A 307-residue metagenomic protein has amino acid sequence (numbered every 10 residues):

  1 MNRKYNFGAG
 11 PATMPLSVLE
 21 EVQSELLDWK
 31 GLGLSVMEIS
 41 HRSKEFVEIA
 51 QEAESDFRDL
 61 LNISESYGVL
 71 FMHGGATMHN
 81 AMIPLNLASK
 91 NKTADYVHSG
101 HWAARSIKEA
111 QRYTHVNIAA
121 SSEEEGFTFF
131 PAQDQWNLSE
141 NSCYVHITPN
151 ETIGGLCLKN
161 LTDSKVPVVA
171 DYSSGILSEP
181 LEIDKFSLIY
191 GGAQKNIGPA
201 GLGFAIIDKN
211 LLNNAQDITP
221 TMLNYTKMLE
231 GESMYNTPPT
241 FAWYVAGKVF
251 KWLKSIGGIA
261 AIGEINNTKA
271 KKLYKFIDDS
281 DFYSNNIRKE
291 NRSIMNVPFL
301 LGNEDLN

Functional and structural regions predicted by a protein language model:
M1-S40: N-terminal "arm"/small-domain region of PLP-dependent enzymes with the aminotransferase-like
G10, A110, S121-I176: Active-site phosphate-binding strand-loop segment of PLP-dependent enzymes
P15, A193-Y274: Active-site C-terminal subdomain of aminotransferase-like
G31-M82, N86, H101, E109: Conserved N-terminal alpha-helix of the aminotransferase class I/II PLP-enzyme fold
T77-V145: PLP-dependent aminotransferase-like
V169, I183-Q194, G203: Conserved active-site segment immediately N-terminal to the catalytic lysine that forms the internal aldimine
S284-N307: Conserved PLP-binding catalytic core of the aspartate aminotransferase-like
